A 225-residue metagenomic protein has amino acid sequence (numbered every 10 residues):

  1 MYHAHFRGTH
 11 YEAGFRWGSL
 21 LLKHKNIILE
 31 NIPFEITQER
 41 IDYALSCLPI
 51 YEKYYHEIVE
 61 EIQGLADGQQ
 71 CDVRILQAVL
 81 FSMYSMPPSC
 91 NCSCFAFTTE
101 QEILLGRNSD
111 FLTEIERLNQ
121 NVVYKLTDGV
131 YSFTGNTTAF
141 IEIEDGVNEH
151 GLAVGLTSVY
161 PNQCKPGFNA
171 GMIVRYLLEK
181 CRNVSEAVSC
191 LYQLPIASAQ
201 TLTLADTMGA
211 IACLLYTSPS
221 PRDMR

Functional and structural regions predicted by a protein language model:
M1-R182: N-terminal mature-domain region immediately after signal-peptide cleavage in secreted/organellar precursors
G68, L194-A197, S220: Alpha-helix C-cap/termination motif
C90, L215-Y216: Short alpha-helix boundary/capping motifs
N183-L214: Internal, well-folded beta-alpha domain core
Y216-R225: Single conserved hydrophobic/aromatic residue that forms the stacking wall/gate of nucleotide- or nucleobase-binding
